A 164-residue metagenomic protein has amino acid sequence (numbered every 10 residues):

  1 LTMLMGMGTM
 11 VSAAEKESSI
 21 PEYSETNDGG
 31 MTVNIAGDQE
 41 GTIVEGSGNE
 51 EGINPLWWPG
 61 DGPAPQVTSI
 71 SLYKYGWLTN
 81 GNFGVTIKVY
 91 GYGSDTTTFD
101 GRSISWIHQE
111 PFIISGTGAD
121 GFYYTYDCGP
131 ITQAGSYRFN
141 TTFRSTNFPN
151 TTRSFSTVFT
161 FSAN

Functional and structural regions predicted by a protein language model:
L1-T79: N-terminal prepro-regions of secreted/extracellular proteins
E50-N164: Mature secreted bioactive peptide module from preproproteins
